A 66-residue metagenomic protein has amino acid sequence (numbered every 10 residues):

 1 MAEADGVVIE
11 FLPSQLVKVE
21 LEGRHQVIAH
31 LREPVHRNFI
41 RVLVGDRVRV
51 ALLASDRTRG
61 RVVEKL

Functional and structural regions predicted by a protein language model:
M1-L66: Exposed beta-strand/loop interface patches that mediate assembly or binding
